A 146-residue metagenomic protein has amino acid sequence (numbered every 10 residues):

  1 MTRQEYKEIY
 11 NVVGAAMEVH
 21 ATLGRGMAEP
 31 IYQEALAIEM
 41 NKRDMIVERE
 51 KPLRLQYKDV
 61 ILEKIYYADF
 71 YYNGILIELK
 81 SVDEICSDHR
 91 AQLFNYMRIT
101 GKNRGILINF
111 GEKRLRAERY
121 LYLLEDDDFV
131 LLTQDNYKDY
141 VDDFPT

Functional and structural regions predicted by a protein language model:
M1-I46, L115, L121-T146: Solvent-exposed, charged helical/coil patches that constitute nucleic-acid or partner-interaction surfaces
G24, A68-D83, Y96: Conserved catalytic cores of phosphodiester-cleaving nucleases, focusing on short active-site segments
Y32, L36, Y72, H89-L93: Amphipathic alpha-helical interface surfaces
N41-D59: A short acidic/basic microdomain associated with nuclease active sites
M45, Y72-G74, G101-K102: Short glycine/proline-enriched coil/turn segments at helix->beta-strand junctions
I61-Y66: A short, glycine/Asx- and small/polar-enriched loop/turn that sits immediately N-terminal to a beta-strand
K80-F129: Nucleic-acid nuclease catalytic cores
